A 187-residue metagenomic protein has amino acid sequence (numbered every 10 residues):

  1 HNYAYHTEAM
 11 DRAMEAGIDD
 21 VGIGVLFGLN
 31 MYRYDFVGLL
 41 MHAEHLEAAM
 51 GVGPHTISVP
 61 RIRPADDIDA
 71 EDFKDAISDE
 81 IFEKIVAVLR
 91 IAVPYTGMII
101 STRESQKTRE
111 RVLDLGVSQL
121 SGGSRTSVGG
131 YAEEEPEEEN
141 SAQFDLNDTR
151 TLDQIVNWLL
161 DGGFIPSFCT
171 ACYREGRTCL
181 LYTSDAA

Functional and structural regions predicted by a protein language model:
H1-Y3, D69-S78, E139-A142: Glycine-rich tight-turn/loop motif centered on a GG-T
A4-I68, D79-K107, D114, Q119 (+1 more regions): Conserved C-terminal portion of the radical SAM core fold that forms the substrate/S-adenosylmethionine-binding
V52-P54, S167-A171: Flexible, glycine/charged-enriched surface loops at secondary-structure junctions
T126-V128, E139, W158: Structured C-terminal cap/extension of enzyme domains
E133-D148: C-terminal helical cap(s) of enzyme catalytic domains, especially alpha/beta-barrels
R150-F168: Active-site-adjacent segment of 2-oxoglutarate/Fe(II) JmjC oxygenases
C172, C179-L181: Charged, amphipathic alpha-helical linkers/stalks
Y182-A186: Conserved small/polar residues in nucleotide/adenosyl-binding loops
